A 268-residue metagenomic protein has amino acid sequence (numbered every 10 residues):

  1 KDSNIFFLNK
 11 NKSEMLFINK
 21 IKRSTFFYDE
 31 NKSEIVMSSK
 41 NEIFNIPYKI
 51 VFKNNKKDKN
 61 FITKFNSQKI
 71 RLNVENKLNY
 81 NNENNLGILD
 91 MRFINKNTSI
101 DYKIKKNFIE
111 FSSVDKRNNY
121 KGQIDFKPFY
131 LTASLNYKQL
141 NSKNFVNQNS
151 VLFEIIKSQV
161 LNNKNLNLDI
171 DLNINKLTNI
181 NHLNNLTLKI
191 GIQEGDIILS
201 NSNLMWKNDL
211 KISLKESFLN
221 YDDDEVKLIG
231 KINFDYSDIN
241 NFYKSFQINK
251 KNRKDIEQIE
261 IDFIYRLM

Functional and structural regions predicted by a protein language model:
K1-M268: Membrane-proximal interfacial segments on either side of biological membranes
